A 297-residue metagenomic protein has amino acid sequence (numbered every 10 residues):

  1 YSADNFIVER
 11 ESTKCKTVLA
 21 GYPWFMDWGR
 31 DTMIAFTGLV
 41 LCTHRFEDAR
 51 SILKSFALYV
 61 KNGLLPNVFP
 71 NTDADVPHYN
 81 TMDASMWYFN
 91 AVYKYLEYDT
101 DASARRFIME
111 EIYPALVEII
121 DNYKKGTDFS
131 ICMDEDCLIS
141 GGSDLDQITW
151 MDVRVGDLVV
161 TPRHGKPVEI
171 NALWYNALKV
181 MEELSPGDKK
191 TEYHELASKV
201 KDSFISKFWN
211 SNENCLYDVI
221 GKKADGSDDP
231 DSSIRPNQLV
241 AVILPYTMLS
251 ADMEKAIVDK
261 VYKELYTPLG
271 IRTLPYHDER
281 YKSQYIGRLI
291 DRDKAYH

Functional and structural regions predicted by a protein language model:
Y1-F25, S51, S55, E135: Low-complexity, Ser/Thr/Pro/Gly-enriched N-terminal "stalk/linker" regions
S2, E11, V18-L19, G29-R30 (+4 more regions): Short, well-ordered loop/turn elements at secondary-structure boundaries
F6-R10, F56-G63, Y88, G126 (+3 more regions): A short secondary-structure junction motif
K16-T32, T72-S85, G156-A172, D218-V240 (+2 more regions): Solvent-exposed loop and edge beta-strand segments that line ligand/cofactor-binding and catalytic clefts
M26-T32, F36-S143, Q147-I148, P167-N171 (+1 more regions): Aromatic-rich carbohydrate-recognition surfaces in CAZymes
P66-N67, K124, I131-D134, Y175-I286: Catalytic cores of carbohydrate-active enzymes
R106, H164-G165, G187-K190: Active-site oxyanion-binding pockets that recognize sulfate/phosphate
D144-P162: A short, charged helix-loop
